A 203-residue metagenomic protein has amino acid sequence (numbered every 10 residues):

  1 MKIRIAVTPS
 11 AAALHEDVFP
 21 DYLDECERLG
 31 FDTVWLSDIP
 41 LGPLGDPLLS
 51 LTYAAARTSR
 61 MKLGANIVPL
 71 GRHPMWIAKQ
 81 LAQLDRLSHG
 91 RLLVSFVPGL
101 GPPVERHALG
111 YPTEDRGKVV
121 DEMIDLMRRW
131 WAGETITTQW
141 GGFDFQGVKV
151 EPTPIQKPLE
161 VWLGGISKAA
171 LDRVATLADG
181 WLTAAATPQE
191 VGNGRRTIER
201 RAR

Functional and structural regions predicted by a protein language model:
M1-R203: Active-site-adjacent structural elements that line small-molecule/cofactor binding pockets in enzymes
